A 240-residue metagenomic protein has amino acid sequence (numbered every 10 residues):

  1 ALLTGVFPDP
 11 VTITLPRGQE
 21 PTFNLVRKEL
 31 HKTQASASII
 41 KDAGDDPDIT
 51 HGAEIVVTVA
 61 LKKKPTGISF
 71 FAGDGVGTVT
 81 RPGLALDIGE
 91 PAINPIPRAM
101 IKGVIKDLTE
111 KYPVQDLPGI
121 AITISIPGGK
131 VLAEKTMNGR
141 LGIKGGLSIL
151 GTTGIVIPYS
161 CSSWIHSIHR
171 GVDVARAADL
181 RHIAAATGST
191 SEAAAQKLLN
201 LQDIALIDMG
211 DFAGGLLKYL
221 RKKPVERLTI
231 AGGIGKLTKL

Functional and structural regions predicted by a protein language model:
A1-K135, G139-L141: Generic N-terminal targeting/processing segments that precede catalytic cores or assembly contacts
N138-S148, T152-L240: A structural signal for small-residue-enriched, beta-sheet-centric alpha/beta enzyme cores and oligomeric scaffold folds
